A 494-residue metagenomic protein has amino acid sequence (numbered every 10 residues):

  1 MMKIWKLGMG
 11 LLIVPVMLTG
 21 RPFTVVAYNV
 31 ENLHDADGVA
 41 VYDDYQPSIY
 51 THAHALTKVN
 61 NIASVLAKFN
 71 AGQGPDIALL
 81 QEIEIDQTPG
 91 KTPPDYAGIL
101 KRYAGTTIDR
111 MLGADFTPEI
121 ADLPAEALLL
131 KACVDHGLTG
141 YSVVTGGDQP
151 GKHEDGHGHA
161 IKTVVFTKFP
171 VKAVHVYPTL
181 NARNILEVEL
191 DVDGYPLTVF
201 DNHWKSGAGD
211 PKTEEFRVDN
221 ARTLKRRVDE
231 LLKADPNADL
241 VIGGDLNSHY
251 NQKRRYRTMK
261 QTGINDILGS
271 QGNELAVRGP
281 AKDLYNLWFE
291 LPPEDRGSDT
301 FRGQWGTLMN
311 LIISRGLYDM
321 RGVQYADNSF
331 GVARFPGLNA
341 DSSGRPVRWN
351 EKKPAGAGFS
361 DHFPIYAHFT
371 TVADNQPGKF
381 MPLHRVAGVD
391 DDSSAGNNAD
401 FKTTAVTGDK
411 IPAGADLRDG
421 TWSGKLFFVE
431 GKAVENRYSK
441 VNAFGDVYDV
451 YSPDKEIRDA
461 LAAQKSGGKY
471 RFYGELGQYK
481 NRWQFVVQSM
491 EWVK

Functional and structural regions predicted by a protein language model:
M9-T19: Hydrophobic h-region of N-terminal signal peptides that target proteins for export in Gram-negative bacteria
L18-A160, K353, T370-T404, R418 (+1 more regions): N-terminal, active-site-proximal structural segment of metallo-dependent hydrolase catalytic domains
G20-V25, H34, F169-A173, A182-S206: Beta-strand-turn-beta hairpins that frame and shape the catalytic cleft of phosphate-ester-processing enzymes
T24-A27, D76-E82, S142-T145, K162-T167 (+10 more regions): Structural recognition of the beta-strand scaffold that forms the well-ordered cores of secreted hydrolase catalytic
A67-A71, I83-T88, T92, L130-L138 (+5 more regions): Sec-exported extracytoplasmic/periplasmic mature domains
K131-H136, D155-A173, G303-G322, H368-T370: Conserved beta strand-loop-helix elements of the APE1-like EEP
L180, E230-A238, S248-A413, P453-E456: Metal-dependent phosphoester-hydrolase catalytic domains
E274, V386-K494: OB-fold single-stranded nucleic acid-binding module
